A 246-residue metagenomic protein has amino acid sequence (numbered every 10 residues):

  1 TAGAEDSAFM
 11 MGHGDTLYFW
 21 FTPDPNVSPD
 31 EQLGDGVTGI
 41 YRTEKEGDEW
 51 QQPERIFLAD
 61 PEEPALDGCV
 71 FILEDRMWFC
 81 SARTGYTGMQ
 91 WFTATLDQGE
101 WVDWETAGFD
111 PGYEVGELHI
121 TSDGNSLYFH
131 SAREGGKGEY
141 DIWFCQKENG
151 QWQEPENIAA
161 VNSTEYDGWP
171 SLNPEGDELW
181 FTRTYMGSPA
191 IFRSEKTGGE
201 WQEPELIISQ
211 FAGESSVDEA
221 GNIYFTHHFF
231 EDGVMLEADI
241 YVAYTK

Functional and structural regions predicted by a protein language model:
T1-K246: Short, conserved micro-motifs composed of acidic
